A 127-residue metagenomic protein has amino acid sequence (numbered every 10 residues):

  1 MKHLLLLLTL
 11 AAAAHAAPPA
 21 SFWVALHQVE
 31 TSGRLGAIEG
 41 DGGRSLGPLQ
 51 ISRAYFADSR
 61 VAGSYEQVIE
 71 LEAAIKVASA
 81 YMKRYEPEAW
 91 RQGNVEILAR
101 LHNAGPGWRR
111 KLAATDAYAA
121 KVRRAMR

Functional and structural regions predicted by a protein language model:
M1, A16-A17: Absolute protein N-terminus
H3-A13: Sec-dependent N-terminal signal peptides
A17-R127: Catalytic glycan-binding domains that act on GlcNAc-containing polysaccharides
